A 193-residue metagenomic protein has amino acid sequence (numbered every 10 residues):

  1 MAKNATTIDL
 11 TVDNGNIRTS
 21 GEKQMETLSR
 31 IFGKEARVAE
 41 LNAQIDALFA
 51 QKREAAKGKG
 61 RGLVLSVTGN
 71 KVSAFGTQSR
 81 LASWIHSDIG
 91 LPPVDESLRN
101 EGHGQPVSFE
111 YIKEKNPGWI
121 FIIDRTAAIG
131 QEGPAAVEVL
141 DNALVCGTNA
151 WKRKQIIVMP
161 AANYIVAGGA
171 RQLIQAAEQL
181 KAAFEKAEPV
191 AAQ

Functional and structural regions predicted by a protein language model:
M1-I31, A128-I129, A182: Acidic/His-rich segments in extracytoplasmic proteins that coordinate ligands and/or metal ions
A2, E22-S29, N42, D46-F49 (+5 more regions): Extracytoplasmic/secreted envelope proteins and their assembly/folding machinery, especially bacterial periplasmic
G15-E22, E35-A39, A43, G102-P106 (+1 more regions): Soluble non-cytosolic domains of exported or imported proteins
S20, W119-Q193: Structured C-terminal subdomain patch of bacterial secreted/periplasmic proteins
L28-A36, A50, A74-F75, S79 (+4 more regions): A residue-level marker of the well-folded mature domains of exported/periplasmic proteins
R37-P92: Basic- and aromatic-lined ligand-binding clefts that recognize polyanionic substrates
A56, G102-I129: Ligand-binding pocket segment of bilobal, Venus flytrap-like solute-binding proteins
D95-H103, T148-N149: Short, solvent-exposed loop/beta-turn-alpha elements that line the ligand-binding surface or hinge of extracytoplasmic
